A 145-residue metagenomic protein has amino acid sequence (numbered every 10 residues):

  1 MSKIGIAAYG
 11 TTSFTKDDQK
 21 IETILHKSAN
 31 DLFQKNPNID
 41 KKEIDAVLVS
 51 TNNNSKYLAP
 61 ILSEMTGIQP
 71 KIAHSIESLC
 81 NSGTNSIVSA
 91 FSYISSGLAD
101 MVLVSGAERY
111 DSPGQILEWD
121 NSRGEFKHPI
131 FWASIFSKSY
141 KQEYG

Functional and structural regions predicted by a protein language model:
M1-A73, G106-G145: Conserved "HGTGT" condensation-loop signature of ketosynthase/thiolase-family condensing enzymes that catalyze
E77-A107, F131-G145: Active-site-proximal alpha-helical scaffold in enzymes
